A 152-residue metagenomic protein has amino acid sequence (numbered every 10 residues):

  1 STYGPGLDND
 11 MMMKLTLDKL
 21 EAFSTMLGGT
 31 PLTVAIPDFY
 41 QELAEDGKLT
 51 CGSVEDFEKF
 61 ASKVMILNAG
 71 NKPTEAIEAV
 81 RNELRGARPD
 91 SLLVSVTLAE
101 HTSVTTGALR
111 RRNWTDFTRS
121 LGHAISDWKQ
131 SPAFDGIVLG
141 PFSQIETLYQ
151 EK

Functional and structural regions predicted by a protein language model:
T2-D8, G107-L109: Surface-exposed, active-site-proximal loop segments in enzymatic domains
D10-C51, K63-G70, P89-S103, F134 (+1 more regions): Aromatic-lined carbohydrate-recognition surfaces of secreted/lumenal glycan-active proteins
M12-F23, T50-F57, A79-G86, F117-A124: A general structural detector for well-ordered alpha-helical segments in enzyme core domains, enriched
E45-G47, E78, Y149-Q150: Short secondary-structure transition/capping segments
K63-E75, E83-K152: Substrate-binding cleft of secreted/luminal carbohydrate-active enzymes
